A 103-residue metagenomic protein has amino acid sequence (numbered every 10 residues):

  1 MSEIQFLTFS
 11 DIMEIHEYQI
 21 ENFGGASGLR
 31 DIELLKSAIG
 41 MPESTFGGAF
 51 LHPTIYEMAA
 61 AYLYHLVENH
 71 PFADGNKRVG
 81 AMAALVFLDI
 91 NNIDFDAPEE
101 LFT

Functional and structural regions predicted by a protein language model:
M1-T103: FIC/Doc superfamily catalytic core
